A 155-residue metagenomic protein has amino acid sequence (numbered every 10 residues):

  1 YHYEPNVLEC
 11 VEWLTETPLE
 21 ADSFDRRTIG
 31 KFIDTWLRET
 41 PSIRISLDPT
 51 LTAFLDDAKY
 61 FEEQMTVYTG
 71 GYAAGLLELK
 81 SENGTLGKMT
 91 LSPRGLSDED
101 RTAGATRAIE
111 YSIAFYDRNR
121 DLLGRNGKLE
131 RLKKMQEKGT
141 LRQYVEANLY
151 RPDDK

Functional and structural regions predicted by a protein language model:
Y1-F32: Immediate post-signal-peptide N-terminus of mature secreted/exported proteins
S23-N148: Mature extracellular/secreted ectodomains of secretory-pathway proteins
N148-K155: Elongated scaffolding segments in large macromolecular assemblies, built predominantly from amphipathic alpha-helices
